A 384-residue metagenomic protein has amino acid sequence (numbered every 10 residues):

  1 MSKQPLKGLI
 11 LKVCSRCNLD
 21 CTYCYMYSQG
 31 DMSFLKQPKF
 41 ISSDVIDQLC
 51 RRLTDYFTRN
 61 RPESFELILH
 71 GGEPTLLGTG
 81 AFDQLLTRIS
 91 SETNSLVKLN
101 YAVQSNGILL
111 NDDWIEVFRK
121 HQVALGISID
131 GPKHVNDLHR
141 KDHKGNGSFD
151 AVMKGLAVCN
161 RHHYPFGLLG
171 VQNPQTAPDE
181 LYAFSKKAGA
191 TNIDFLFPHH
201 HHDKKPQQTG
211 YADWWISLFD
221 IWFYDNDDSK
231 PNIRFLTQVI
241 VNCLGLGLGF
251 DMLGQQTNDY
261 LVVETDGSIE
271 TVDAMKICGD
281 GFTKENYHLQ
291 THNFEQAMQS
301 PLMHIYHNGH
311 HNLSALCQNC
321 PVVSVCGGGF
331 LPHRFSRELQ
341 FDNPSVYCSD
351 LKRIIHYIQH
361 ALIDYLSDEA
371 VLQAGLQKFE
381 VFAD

Functional and structural regions predicted by a protein language model:
K3-D44: Canonical Radical SAM [4Fe-4S] cluster-binding loop centered on the CxxxCxxC motif and its immediate flanking residues
C17, L69, I127, G267: Conserved, mostly hydrophobic/aromatic
T22, Q29, V325, R353-H356: Short functional micro-motifs and their immediate structural scaffolds
S33-Q37, G329-E338, Q359-I363: Short cysteine/histidine-rich zinc-coordinating motifs and their immediately flanking basic loops
I46, C50-I68, L77-P198, K204: Radical SAM/AdoMet-radical enzyme domain recognition
Q48-I68, N343-D384: Short Fe-S-cluster ligation motifs
H139-D150, A157, R161-I269, A274-L289: Radical SAM enzyme [4Fe-4S]-AdoMet core and its adjacent flexible, acidic and glycine-rich loops/tails across
T237-S349, R353: Accessory C-terminal segments flanking Radical SAM cores
